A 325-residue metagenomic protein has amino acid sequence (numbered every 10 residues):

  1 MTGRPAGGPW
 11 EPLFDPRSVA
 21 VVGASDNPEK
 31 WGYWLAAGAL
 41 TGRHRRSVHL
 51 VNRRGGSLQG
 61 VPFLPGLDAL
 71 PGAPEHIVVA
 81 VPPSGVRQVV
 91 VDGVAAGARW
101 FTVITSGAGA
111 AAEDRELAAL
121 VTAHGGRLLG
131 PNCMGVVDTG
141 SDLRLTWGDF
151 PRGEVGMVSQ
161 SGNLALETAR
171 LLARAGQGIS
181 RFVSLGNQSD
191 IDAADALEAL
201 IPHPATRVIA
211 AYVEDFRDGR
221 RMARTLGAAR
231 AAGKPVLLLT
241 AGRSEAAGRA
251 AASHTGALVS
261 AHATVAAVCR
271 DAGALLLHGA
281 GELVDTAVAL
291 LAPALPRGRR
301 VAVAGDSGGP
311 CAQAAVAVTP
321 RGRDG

Functional and structural regions predicted by a protein language model:
M1-G325: Catalytic-core regions of core metabolic enzymes, especially those transforming organic acids/acyl-group intermediates
